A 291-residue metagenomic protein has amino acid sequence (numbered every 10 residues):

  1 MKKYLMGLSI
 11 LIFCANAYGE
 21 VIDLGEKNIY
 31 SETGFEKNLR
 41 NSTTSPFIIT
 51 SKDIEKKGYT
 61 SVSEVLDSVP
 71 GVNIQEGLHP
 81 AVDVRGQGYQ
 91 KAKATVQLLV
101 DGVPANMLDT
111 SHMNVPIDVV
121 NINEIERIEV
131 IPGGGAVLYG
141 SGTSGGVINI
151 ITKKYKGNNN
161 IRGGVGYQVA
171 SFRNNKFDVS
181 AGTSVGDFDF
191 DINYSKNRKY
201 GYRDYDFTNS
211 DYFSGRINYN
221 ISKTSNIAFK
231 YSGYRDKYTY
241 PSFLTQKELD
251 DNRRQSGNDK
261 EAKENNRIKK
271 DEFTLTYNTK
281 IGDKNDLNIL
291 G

Functional and structural regions predicted by a protein language model:
L24-E55, A81: N-terminal periplasmic "start-of-domain" segments of outer-membrane beta-barrel proteins
G25-N28, E126-R127, G146, T152-V169 (+2 more regions): Transmembrane beta-strand segments of Gram-negative outer membrane beta-barrel proteins
I54, L66, I125-V130, I148-I150: Non-catalytic regulatory/gating segments with a bias toward low-complexity or hydrophobic composition
K57, S61, H79, V115 (+5 more regions): Transmembrane beta-barrel architecture of outer-membrane proteins
S63-P104: Extracytoplasmic beta-strand/coil segments of soluble accessory domains associated with Gram-negative outer-membrane
P104-P132: Short acidic/polar hinge/loop motifs at secondary-structure boundaries that mediate gating or recognition
G164, V169-R198, R203-P241, E264-D286: Transmembrane beta-barrel wall of Gram-negative outer-membrane proteins
P241-E261: Solvent-exposed loop segments that connect transmembrane elements
